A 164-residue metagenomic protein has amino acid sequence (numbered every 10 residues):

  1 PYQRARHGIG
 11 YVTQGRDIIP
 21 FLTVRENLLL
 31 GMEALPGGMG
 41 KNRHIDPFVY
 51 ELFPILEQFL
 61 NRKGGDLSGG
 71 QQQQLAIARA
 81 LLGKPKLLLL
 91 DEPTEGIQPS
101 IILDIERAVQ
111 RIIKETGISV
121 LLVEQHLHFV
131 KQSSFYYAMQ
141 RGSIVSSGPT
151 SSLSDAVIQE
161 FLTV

Functional and structural regions predicted by a protein language model:
P1-Q3, V24-H44, L52-E57, G148: ABC-type ATPase nucleotide-binding domains, specifically the catalytic core motifs of the NBD
P1-R16, G38-D46, Q58-N61, S152-Q159: ABC ATPase NBD coupling module
K63-L67: Conserved ABC ATPase signature
A80-L81: ABC ATPase C-loop
K84: Conserved catalytic motifs of ABC-family nucleotide-binding domains
L88-E92: Catalytic Walker B motif of ABC-type/P-loop ATPase nucleotide-binding domains
L103-T116: Helical segment within the ABC ATPase nucleotide-binding domain
S133-G148: H-loop (His-switch) and adjacent beta-strand-loop-beta switch element of ABC-type ATPase nucleotide-binding domains
